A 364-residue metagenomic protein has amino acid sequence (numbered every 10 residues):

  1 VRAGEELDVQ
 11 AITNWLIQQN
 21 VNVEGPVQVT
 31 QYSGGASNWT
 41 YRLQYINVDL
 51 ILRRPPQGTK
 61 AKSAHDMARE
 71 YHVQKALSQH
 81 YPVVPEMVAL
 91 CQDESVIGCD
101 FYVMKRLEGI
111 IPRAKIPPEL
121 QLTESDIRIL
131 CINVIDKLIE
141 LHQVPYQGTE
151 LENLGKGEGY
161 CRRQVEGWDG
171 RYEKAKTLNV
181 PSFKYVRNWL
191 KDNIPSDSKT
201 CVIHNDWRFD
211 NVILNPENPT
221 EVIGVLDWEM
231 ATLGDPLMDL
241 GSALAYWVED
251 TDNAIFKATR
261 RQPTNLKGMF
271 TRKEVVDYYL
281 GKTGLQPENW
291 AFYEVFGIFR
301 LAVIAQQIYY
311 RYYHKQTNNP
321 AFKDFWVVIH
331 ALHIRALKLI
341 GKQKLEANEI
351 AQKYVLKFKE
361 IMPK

Functional and structural regions predicted by a protein language model:
V1-G4, K174, T259-F270, E274 (+2 more regions): ATP/Mg2+ or Mg2+-diphosphate-binding catalytic cores that bind nucleotide phosphates or diphosphates via glycine-rich
V1-V23: Juxta-kinase regulatory segment immediately upstream of eukaryotic protein kinase catalytic domains
P26-V202, P216-E221: ATP-binding pocket architecture of kinase catalytic cores
G155-K156, Q286-G297: All-alpha amphipathic helical-bundle segments outside canonical DNA-binding/catalytic cores that form hydrophobic
V202-H204, F209: Catalytic-loop of the protein kinase fold
L226-A231: Activation of the activation-loop gatekeeper triad in protein kinase-fold domains
D239-D250, K257: C-lobe/activation-segment region of protein kinase-like
